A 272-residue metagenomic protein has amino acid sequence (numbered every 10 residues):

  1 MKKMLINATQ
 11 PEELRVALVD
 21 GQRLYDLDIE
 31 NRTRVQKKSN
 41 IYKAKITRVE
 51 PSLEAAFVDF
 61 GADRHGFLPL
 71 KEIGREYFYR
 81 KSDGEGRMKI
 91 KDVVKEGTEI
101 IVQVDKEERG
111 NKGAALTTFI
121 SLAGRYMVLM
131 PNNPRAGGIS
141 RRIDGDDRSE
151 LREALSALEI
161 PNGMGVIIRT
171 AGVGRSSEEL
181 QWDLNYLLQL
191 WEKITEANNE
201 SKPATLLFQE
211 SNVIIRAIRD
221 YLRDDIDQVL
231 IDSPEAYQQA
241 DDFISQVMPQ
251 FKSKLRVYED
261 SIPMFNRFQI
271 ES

Functional and structural regions predicted by a protein language model:
M1-S272: DE-rich acidic low-complexity regions and acidic surface loops
